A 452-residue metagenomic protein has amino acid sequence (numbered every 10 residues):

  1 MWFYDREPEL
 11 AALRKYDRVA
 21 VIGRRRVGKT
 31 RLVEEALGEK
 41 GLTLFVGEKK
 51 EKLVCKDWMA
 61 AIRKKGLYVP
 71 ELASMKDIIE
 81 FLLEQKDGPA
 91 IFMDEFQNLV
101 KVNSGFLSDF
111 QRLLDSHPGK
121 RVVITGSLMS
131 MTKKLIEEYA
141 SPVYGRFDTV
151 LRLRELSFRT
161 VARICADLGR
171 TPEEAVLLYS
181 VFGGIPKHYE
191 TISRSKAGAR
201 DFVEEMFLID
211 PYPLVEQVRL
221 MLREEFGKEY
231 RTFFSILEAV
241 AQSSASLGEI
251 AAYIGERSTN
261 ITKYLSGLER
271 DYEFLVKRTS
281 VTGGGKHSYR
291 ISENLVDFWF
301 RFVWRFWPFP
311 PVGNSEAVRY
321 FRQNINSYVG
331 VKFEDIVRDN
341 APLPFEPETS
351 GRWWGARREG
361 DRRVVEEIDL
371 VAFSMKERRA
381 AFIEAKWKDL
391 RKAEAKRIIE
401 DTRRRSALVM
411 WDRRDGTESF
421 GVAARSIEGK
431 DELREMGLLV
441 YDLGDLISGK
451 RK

Functional and structural regions predicted by a protein language model:
M1-S315, R319: Phosphate-binding site recognition
Y289-K452: A cross-kingdom feature that marks ATP-driven nucleic-acid transaction machinery
